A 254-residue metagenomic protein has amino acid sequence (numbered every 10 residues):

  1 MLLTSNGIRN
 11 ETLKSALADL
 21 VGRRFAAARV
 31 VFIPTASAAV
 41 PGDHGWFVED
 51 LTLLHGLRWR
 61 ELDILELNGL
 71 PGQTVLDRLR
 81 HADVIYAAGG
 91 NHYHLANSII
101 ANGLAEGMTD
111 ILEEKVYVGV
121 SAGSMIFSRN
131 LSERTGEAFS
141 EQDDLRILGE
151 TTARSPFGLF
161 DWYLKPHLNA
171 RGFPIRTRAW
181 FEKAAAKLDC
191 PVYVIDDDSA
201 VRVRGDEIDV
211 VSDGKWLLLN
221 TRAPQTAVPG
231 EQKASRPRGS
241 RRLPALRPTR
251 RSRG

Functional and structural regions predicted by a protein language model:
M1-A26, A38-V48, T52-L53, E133 (+1 more regions): C-terminal and late-domain segments of enzyme folds
V30, I85, S121, L164 (+1 more regions): A residue-level signal for conserved active-site and pocket-lining positions in enzyme catalytic cores
V31, S37-S98: Portal/gating segments that form or line small-molecule/metal binding sites
R78, N102-K115: Catalytic-core regions built around general acid/base machinery
A82, E114-K115, F160: Short, well-ordered alpha-helix to beta-strand connector turns
Y86-G89, I111-N130: Catalytic nucleophile loop
